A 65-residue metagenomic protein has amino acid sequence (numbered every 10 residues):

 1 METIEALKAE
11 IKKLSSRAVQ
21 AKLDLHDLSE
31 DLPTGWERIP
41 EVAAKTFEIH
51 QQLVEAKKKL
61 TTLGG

Functional and structural regions predicted by a protein language model:
M1-S29: N-terminal acidic leader/helix
E30-G65: Short, charge-rich amphipathic interface segments used for partner binding and complex assembly
